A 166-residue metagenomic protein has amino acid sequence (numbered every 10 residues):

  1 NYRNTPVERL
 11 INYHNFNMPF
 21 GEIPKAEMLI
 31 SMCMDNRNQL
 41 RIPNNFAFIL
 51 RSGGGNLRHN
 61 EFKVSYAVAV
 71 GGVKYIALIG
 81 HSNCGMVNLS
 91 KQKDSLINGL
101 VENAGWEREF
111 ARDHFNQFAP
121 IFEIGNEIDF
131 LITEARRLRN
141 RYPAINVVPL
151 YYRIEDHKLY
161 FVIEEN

Functional and structural regions predicted by a protein language model:
N1-K25, G55-F62, Y66-G71, Y75 (+1 more regions): Divalent-metal-activated hydrolytic enzyme cores
Y2-R3, N44-G54: Short, basic, glycine/proline-bearing loop/turn elements
S31-C33, R51, I79-H81, L150-R153: Short beta-strand segments
M34-N38, N83-G85: Solvent-exposed loop/turn segments at secondary-structure junctions within structured extracellular/periplasmic domains
N38-Q39, K158: Short N-terminal binding/cap micro-motifs at the start of the first secondary-structure element
Q39-N44, N60-E61: Short, glycine/acidic-enriched capping/hinge loops at junctions between secondary-structure elements
V73, G80-C84: Active-site cofactor/cluster-binding pocket
